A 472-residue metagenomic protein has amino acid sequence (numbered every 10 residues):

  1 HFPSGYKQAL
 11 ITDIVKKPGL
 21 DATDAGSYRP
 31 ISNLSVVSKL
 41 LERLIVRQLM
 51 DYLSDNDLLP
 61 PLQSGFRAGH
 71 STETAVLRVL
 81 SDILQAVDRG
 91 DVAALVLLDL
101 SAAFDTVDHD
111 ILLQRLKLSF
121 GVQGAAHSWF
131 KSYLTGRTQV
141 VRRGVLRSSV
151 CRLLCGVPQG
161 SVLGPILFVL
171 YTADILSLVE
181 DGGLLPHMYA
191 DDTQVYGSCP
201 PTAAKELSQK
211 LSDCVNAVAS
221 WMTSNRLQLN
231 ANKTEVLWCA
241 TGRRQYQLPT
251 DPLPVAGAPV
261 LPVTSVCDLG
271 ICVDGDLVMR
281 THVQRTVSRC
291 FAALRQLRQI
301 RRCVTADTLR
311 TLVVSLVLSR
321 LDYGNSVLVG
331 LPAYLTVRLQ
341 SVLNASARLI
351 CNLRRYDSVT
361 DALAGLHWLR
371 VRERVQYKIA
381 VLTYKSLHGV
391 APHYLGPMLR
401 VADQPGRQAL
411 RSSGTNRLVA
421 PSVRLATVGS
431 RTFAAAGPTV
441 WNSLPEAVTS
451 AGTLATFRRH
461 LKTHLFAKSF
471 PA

Functional and structural regions predicted by a protein language model:
H1-S4: Short, low-complexity, charged/polar segments at coil/turn and helix-coil boundaries
K7-T12, K17-A472: Hydrophobic/basic alpha-helical segments
